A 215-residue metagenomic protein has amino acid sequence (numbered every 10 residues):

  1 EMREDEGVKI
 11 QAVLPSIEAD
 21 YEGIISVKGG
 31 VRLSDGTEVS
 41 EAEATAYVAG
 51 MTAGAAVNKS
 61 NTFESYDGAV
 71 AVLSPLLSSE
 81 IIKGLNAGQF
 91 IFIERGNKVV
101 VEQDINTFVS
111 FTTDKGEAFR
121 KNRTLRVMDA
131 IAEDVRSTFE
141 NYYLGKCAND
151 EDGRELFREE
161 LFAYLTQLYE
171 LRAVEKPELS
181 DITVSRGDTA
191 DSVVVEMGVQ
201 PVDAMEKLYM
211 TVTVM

Functional and structural regions predicted by a protein language model:
E1-F63: Extracellular Cys-Trp
M51-M215: Structured, hydrophobic secondary-structure cores that serve as assembly/anchoring elements
